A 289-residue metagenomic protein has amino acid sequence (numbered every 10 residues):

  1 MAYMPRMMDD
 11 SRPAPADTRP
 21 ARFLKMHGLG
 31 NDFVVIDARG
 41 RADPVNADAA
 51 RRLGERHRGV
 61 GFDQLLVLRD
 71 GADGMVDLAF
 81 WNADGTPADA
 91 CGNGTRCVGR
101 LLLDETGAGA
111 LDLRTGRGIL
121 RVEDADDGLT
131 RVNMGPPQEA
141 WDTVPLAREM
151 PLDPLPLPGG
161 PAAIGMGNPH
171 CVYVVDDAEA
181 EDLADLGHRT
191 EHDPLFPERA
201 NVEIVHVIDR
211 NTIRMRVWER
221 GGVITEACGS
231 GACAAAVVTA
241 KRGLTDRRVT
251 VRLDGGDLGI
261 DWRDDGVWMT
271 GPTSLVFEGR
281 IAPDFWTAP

Functional and structural regions predicted by a protein language model:
A2-G128, V172-P289: A glycine-rich beta-to-alpha transition motif near the start of alpha/beta enzyme domains, typified by
L29, P137, N168-P169: Short glycine-rich anion-binding loops that position phosphate/pyrophosphate groups of nucleotides and phosphorylated
A88, G135-P136, D142-V144, V174: Flexible, glycine/proline-enriched loop segments at strand-loop-helix junctions that form or flank small-ligand binding
G128-G135: Short, solvent-exposed secondary-structure boundary/capping segments
P136-P137, D257: Short, charged beta-turn/beta-strand-edge "cap" motif at the junction between a beta-strand and an adjacent loop
P137-Q138, L275: Active-site/binding-pocket entry motifs
Q138-G160: Active-site glycine-rich loop that binds ribose-phosphate moieties when present
D153-A180: Internal active-site segments that recognize and position negatively charged phosphoryl groups and nucleotide moieties
